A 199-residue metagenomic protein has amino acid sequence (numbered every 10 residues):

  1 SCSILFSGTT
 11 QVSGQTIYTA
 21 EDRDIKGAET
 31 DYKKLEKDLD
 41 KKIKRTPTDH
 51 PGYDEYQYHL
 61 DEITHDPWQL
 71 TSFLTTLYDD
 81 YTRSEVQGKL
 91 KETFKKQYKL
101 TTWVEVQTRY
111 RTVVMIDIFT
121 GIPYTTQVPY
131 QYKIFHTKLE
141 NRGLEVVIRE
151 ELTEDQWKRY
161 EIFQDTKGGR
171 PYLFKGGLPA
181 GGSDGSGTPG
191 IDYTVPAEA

Functional and structural regions predicted by a protein language model:
S1-E198: Membrane-proximal envelope biogenesis segments
